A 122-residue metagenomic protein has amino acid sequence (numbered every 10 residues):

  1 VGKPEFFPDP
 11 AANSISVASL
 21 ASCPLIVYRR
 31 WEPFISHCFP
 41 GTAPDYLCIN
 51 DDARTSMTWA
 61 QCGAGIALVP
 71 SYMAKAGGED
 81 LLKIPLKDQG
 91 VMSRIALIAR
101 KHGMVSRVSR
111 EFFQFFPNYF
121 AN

Functional and structural regions predicted by a protein language model:
V1-L25: Flexible hinge/capping segments at coil-to-helix
K3, I84-N122: A late-sequence structural motif
K3-P4, R29-E32, S71-M73: Short secondary-structure boundary segments
S16, T55, S93: Conserved sugar-transfer catalytic core signal across GT-A, GT-B, and GT-C glycosyltransferases
S19-A43, S106, F113: Secondary-structure junction motif
H37, A53-I84, Q89: A ligand-binding cleft/hinge motif common to bilobed small-molecule-binding domains
P44-N50: Glycine- and charged-residue-rich phosphate/anionic-cofactor binding loop of Rossmann-like
